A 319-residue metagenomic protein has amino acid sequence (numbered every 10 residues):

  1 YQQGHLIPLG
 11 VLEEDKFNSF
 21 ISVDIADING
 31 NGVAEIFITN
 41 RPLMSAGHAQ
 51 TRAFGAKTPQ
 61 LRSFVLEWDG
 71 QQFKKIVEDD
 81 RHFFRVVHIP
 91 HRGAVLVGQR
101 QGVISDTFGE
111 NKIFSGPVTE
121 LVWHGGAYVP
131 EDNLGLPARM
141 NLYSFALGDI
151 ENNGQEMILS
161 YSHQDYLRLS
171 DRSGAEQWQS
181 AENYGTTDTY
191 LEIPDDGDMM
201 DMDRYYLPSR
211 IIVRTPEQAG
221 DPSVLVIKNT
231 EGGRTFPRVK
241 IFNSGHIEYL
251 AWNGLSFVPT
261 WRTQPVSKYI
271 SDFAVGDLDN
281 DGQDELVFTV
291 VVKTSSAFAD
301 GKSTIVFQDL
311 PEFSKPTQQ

Functional and structural regions predicted by a protein language model:
Y1-Q319: Beta-propeller-forming repeat regions
